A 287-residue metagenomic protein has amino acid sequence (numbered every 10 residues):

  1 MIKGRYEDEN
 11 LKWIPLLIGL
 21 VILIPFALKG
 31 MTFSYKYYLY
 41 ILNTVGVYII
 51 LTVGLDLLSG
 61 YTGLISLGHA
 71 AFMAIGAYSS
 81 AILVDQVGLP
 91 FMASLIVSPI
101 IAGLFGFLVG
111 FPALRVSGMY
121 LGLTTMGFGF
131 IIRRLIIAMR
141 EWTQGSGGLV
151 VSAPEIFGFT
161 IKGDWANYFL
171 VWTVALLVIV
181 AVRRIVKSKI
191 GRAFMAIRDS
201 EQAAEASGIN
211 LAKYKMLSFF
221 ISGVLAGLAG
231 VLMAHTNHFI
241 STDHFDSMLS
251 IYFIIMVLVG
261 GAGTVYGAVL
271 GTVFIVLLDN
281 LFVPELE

Functional and structural regions predicted by a protein language model:
M1-E287: Transmembrane alpha-helices and adjacent helix-loop boundaries
